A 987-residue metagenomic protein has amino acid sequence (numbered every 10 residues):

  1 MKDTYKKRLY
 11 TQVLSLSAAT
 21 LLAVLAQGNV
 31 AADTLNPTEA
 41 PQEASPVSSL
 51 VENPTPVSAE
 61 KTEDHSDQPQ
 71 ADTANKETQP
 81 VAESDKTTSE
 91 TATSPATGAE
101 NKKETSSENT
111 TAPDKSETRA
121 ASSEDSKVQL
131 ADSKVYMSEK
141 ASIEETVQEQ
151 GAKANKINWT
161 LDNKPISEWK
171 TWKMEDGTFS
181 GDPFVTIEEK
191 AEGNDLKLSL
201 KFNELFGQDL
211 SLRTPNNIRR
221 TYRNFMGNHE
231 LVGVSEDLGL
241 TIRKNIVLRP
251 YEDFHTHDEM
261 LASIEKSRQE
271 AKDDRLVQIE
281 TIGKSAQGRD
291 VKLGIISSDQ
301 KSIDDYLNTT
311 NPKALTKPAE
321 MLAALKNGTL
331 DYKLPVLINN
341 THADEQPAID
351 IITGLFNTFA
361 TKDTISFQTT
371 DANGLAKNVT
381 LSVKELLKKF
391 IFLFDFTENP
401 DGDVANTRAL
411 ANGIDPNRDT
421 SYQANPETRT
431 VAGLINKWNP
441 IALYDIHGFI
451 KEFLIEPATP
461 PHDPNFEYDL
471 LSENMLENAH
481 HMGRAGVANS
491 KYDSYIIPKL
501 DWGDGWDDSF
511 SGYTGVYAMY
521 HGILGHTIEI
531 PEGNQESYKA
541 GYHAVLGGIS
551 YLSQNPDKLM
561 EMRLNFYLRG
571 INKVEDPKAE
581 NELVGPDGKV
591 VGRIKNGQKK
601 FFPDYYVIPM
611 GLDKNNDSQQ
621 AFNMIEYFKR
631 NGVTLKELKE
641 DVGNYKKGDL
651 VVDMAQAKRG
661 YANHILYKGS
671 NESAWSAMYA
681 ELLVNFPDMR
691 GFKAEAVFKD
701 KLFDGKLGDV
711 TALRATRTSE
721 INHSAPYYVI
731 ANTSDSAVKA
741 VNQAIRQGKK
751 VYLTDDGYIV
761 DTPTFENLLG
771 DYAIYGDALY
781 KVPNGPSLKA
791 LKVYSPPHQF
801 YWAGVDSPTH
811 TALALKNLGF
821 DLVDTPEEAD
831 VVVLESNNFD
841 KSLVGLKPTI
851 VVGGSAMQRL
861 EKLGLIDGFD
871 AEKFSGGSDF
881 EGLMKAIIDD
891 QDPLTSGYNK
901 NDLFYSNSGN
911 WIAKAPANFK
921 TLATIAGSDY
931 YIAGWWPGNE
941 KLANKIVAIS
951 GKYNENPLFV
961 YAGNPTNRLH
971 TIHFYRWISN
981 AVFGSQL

Functional and structural regions predicted by a protein language model:
M1-T4, N29-M137, Q150: Low-complexity, acidic Ser/Thr/Pro-rich repeat tracts that form intrinsically disordered stalk/linker regions of very
K7-A32: Sec-dependent N-terminal signal peptides of Gram-positive bacterial secreted proteins and lipoproteins
R119-S267, E280-I282, D290, K313-Q346 (+7 more regions): Intrinsic-disorder/low-complexity accessory segments
R289-I296: A short loop-to-beta-strand scaffold at the N-terminal edge of the catalytic core in hydrolase folds
Q300, T309, A314-L476: Active-site/substrate-binding loop(s) of hydrolase catalytic cores
D304-T310, N663-H664: Short, charged, solvent-exposed linker or helix-capping segments at domain edges/interfaces that act as flexible hinges
